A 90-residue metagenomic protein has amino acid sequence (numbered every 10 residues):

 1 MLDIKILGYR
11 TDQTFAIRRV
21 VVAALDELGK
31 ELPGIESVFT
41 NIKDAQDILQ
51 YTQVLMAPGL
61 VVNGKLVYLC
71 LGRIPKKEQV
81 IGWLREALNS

Functional and structural regions predicted by a protein language model:
M1-E27: Local sequence-structure signature of Cys/Sec-based thiol-disulfide redox active-site neighborhoods
T11-D12, I42, I74: Short, surface-exposed acidic/glycine-rich loop or hinge patches that mediate macromolecular interfaces
R19-V22, Q53-V54, P75-K76: Short, glycine/charged-enriched secondary-structure capping and boundary segments
E27-P33: Short helix-capping segments at alpha-helix termini
P33-M56: Thioredoxin-like thiol-disulfide oxidoreductase module
G64-S90: Non-catalytic, surface beta->alpha helical segment in thiol-disulfide oxidoreductase systems
